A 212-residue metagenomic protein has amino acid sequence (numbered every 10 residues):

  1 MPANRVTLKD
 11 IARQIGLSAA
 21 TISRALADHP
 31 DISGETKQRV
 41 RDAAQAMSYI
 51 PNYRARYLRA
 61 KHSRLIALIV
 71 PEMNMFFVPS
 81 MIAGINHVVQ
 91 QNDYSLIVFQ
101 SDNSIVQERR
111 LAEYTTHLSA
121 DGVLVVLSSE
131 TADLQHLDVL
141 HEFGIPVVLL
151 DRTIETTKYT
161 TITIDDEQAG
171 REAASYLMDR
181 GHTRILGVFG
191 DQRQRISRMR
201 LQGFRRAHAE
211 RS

Functional and structural regions predicted by a protein language model:
M1-A3, Q14, A46, H87-S95 (+3 more regions): Bacterial carbohydrate/catabolite-sensing allosteric modules
M1-H62: N-terminal helix-turn-helix DNA-binding module of bacterial transcription factors
Q14, A19-R24, L58-N74, Y176 (+1 more regions): Short beta-strand segments enriched in small/hydrophobic residues
L26, M73-N74, N103, I154 (+1 more regions): Short, glycine/serine-rich, charged loops/turns that create anion-binding and catalytic segments at active sites
Q38, M47-G122, R198, Q202-R205 (+1 more regions): Amphipathic helical "hinge" segments at domain boundaries
D102-I105, S128-A132: Short beta->alpha connector loops
